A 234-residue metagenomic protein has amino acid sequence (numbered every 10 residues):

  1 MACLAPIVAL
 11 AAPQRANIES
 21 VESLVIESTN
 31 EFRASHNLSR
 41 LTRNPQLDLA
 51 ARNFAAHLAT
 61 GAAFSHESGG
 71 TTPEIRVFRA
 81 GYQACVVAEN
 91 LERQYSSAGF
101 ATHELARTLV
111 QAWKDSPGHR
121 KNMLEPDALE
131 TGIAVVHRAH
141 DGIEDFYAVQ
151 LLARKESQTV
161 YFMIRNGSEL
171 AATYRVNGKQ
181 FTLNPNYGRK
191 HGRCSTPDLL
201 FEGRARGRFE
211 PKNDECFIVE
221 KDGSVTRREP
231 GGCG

Functional and structural regions predicted by a protein language model:
M1-I7: Bacterial N-terminal signal peptides
A12-V77, E125-G132, V136: Short, well-ordered surface patches within globular domains
P73-A153: A well-ordered secondary-structure block
L151-Y161: Short domain-boundary/entry signatures in modular proteins, especially in secreted/extracellular architectures
V160-A171: Asparagine-centered strand-capping/turn motif at beta-strand->loop junctions
G178-T196: Intrinsically disordered, low-complexity Pro/Gly/Ser/Thr-rich segments with frequent PxxP/GP/PP motifs and embedded
C194-R206: A short, solvent-exposed beta-strand micro-motif common in secreted/extracellular proteins
R206-G234: Extracellular beta-sheet/turn segments enriched in Thr/Pro/Gly and aliphatic residues
